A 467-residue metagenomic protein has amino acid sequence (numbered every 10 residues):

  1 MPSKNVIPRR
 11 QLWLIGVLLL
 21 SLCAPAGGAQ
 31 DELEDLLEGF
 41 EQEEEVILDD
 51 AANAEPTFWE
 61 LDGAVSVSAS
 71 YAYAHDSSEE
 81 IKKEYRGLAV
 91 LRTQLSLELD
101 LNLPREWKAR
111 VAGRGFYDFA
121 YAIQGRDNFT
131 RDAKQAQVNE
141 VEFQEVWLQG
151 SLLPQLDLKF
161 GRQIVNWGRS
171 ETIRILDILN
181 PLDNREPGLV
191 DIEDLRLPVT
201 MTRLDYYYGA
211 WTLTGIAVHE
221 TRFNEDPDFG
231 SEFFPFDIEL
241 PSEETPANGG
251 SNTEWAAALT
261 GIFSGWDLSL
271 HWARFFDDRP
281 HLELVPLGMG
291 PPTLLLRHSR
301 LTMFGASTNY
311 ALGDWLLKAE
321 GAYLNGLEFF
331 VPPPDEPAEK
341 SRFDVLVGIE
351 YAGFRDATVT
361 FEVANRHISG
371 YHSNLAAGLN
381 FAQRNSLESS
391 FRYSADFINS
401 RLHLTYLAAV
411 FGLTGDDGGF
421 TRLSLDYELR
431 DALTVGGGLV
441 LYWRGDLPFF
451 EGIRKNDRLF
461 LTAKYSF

Functional and structural regions predicted by a protein language model:
A26-K108, A112, A120-Y121, Q135 (+2 more regions): N-terminal periplasmic/intermembrane-space "pro-region" immediately following the signal or transit peptide
V67-H75, G115-F119, I164-N166, Y208-A210 (+10 more regions): Transmembrane beta-strands of outer-membrane beta-barrel pores
E84-L91, Q135-E140, I192-D194, A247-S251 (+5 more regions): Replace "Gram-negative outer membrane beta-barrel proteins" with "bacterial and organellar outer membrane beta-barrel
L91-L97, V141-V146, P198-T202, T253-A257 (+5 more regions): Hydrophobic, lipid-facing positions within transmembrane beta-strands of outer-membrane proteins
D100, R105-F234, S264, R444: Outer membrane beta-barrel
E106-A109, Q155-L158, A210-L213, G265-L268 (+4 more regions): Repeated loop/turn-to-beta-strand initiation elements of outer-membrane beta-barrel proteins
A273, N309-V331, D335-F411: Detector for outer-membrane/organellar transmembrane beta-barrel domains, recognizing the amphipathic beta-strand
L441, I453-F467: Outer-membrane beta-barrel "beta-signal"
